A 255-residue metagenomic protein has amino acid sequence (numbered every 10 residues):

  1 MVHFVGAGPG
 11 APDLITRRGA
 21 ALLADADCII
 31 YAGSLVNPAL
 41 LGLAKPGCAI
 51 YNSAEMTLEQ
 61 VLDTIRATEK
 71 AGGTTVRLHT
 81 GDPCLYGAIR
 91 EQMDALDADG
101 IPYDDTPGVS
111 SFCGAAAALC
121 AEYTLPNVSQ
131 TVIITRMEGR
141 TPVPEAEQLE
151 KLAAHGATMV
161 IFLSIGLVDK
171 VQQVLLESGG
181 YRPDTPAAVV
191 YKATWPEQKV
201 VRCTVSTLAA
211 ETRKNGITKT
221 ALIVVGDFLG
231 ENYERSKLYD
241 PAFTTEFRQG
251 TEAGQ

Functional and structural regions predicted by a protein language model:
M1-V109, G114: Class I S-adenosyl-L-methionine
V2, Q60, A71-T75, T131 (+2 more regions): A contiguous loop/helix-start segment that scaffolds small-molecule binding in enzyme catalytic cores
P12-D13, P38, P83-C84, P107 (+6 more regions): Flexible, active-site-adjacent loop/turn segments at secondary-structure boundaries
D13-R18, N37-P38, L62-D63, C120-A121 (+3 more regions): A generic local structural motif
A20, G42, A67, T124-L125 (+3 more regions): Short secondary-structure boundary/capping segments
L43-A44, D63-T64, A116-C120, R136-M137 (+1 more regions): Short secondary-structure transition/capping segments
C84-H155, K199-R202: Class I SAM-dependent methyltransferase SAM-binding "motif I" and its flanking Rossmann-like core
